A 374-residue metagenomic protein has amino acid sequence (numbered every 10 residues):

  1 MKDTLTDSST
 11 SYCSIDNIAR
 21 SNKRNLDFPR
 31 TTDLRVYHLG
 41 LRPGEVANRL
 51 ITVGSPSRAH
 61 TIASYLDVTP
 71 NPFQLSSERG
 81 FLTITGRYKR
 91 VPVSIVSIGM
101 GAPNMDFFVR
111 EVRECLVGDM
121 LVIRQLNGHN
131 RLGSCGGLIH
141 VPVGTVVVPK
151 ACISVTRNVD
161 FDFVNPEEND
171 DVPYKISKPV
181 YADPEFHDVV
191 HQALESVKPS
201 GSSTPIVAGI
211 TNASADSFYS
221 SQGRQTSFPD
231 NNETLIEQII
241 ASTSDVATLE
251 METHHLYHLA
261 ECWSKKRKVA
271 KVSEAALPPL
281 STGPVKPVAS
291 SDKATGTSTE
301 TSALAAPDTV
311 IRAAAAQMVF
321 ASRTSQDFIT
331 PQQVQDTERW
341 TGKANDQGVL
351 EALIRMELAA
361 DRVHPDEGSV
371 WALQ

Functional and structural regions predicted by a protein language model:
M1-Y37, E274-T301, R355-Q374: Eukaryotic N-terminal low-complexity, Ser/Thr- and Lys/Arg-rich leader segments that predominantly function as
K2-E185: Metabolite-binding pocket within alpha/beta catalytic cores that recognizes anionic/polar moieties
N48-L50, P92-I95, L126-N130, T145-V147 (+4 more regions): Structural motif
V53-S57, M100-F107, Y181, E185-V189 (+4 more regions): Conserved active-site and cofactor/substrate-binding residues in soluble primary-metabolism enzymes
G136, C152, T211-S220, H255 (+1 more regions): Glycine-rich beta-alpha junction loops
N169-A247: Active-site rim beta-loop-alpha module in soluble metabolic enzymes
R224-V310, A314, F320: A C-terminal functional module that forms or caps the active site or interfaces directly with catalytic machinery
P279, S291, T295, T299-T309 (+1 more regions): His/Asp/Glu-rich mid-to-C-terminal helical/loop segments that flank catalytic regions of hydrolases
